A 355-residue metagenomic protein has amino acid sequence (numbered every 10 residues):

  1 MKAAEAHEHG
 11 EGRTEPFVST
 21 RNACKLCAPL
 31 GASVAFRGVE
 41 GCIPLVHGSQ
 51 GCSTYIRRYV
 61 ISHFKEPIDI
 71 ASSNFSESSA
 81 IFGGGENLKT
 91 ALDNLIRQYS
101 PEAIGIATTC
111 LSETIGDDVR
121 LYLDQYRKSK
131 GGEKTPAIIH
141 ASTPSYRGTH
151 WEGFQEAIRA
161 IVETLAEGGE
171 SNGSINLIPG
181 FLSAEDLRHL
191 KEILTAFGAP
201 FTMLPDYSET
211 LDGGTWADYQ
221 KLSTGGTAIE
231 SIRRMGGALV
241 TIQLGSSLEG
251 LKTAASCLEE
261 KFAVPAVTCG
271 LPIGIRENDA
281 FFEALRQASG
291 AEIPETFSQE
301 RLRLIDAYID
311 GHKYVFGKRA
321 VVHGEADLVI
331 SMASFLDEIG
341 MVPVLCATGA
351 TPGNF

Functional and structural regions predicted by a protein language model:
M1-F355: An N-terminal assembly and electron-transfer interface module characteristic of large anaerobic redox and radical
